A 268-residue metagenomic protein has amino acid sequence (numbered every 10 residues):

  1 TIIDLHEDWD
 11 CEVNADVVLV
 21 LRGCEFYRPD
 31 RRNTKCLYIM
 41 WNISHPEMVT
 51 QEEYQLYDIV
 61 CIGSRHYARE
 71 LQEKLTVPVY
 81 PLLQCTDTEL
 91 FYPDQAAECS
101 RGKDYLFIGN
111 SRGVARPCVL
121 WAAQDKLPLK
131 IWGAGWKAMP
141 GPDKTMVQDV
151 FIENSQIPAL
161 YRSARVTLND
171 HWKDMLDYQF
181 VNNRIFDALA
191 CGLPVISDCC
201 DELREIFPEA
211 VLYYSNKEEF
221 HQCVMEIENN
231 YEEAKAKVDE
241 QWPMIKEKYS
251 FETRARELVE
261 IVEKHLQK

Functional and structural regions predicted by a protein language model:
T1-L5, G141-L266: Catalytic binding pocket for nucleotide-activated donors in carbohydrate/polymer assembly enzymes
T1-V77, E89-L90, D177: Extended catalytic core of nucleotide-activated donor transferases of GT-like folds
D4-D8, E25-Y27, P46-V49, L90-Q95 (+4 more regions): A generic local structural motif
D8-W9, G23-F26, I43-E47, H66-A68 (+7 more regions): Short, solvent-exposed loop/turn segments at secondary-structure junctions
A15-V18, N33-I39, L56-I62, T76-P81 (+3 more regions): Active-site regions of enzymes building and remodeling cell-envelope glycoconjugates
R32, Y54, E73, A123-Q124 (+2 more regions): Anion (oxyanion) recognition and catalysis
T88-S163, D174-M175: Conserved catalytic-core segment of nucleotide-activated headgroup transferases in glycan assembly
